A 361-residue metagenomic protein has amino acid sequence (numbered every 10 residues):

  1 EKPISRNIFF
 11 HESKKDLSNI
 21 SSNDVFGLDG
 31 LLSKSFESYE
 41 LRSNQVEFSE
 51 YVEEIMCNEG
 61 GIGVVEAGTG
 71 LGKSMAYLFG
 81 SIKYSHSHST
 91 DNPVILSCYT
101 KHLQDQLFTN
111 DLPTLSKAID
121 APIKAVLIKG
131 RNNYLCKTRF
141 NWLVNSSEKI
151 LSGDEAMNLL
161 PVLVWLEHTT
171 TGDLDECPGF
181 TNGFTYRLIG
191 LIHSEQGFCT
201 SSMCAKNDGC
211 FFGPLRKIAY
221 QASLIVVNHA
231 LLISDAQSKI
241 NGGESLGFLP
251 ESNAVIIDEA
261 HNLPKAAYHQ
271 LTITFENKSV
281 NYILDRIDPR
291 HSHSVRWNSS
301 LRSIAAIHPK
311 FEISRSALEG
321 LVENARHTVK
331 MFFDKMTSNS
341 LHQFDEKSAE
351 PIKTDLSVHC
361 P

Functional and structural regions predicted by a protein language model:
K2-S35, H88-I225, H229-A230, D285-E319 (+3 more regions): A substrate-engagement module of RecA-like helicase motors
K15-V65: Conserved pre-motif I regulatory segment
E53-I55, S74-S89, N110-T114: Walker A/P-loop NTP-binding motif
N58-F79: Walker A/P-loop
L103, L232, N262-K265: Residues immediately C-terminal
G213-Y220, A230-L249: Conserved helix/coil segment N-terminal to the catalytic DExD/H
F248-N281: SF2 helicase catalytic motif II
